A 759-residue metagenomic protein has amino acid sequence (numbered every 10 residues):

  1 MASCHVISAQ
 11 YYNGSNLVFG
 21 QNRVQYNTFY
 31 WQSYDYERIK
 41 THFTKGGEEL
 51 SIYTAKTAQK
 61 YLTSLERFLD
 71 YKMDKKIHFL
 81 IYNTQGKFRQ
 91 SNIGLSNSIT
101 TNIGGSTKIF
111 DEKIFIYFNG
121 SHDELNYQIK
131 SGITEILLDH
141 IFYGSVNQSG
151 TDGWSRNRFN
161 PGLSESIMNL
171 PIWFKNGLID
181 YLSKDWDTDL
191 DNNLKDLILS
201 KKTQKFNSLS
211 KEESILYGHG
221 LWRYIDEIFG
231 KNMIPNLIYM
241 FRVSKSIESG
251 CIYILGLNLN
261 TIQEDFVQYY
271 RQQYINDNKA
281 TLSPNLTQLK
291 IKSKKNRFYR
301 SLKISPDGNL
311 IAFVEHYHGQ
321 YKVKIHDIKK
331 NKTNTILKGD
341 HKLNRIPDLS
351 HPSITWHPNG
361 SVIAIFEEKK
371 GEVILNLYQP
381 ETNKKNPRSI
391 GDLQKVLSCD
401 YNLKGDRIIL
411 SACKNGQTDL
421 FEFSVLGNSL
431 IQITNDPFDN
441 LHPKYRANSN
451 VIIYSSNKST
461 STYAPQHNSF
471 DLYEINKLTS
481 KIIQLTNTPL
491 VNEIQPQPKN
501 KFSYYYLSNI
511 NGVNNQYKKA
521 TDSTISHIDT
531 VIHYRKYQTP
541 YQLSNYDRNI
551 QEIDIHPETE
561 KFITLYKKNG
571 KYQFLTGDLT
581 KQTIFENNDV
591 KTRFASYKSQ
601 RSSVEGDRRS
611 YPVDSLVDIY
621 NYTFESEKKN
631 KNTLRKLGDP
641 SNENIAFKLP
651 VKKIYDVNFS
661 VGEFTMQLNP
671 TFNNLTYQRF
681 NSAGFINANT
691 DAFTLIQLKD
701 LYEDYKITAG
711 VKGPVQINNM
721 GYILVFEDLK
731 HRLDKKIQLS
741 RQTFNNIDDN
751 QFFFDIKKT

Functional and structural regions predicted by a protein language model:
A9-S164, T188-D189, G250: Juxtacatalytic substrate-recognition/specificity segment
Y12-V18, N22-R23, S33, N236-Y239 (+2 more regions): Beta/coil-rich, acidic/histidine-enriched accessory regions frequently appended to metallopeptidases
S166-G256: Active-site-proximal alpha-helical
N192, D196, K295-N296, V314-K324 (+11 more regions): A flexible loop/linker signature enriched in serine peptidases of the S9 family
T287-S293, N334-R345, K384-I390, S429-T434 (+2 more regions): A short beta-strand motif characteristic of beta-propeller blades
L302-L310, S353-V362, C399-R407, P443-V451 (+2 more regions): Blade-terminus and WD-like Trp-Asp/Gly-His loop motifs, strongest in beta-propeller folds
S461-Y463, N549, L733-T759: Outer-membrane beta-barrel translocator/channel fold
R609-L739: Outer-membrane beta-barrel initiation region
